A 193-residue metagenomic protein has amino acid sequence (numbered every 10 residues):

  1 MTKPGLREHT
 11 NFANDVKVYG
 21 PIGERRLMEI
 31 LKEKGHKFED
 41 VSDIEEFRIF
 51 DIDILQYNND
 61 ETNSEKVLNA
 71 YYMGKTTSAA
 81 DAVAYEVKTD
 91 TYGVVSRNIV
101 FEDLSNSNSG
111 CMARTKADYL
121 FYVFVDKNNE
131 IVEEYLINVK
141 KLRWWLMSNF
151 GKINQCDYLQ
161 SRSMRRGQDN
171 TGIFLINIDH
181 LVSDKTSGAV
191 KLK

Functional and structural regions predicted by a protein language model:
M1, H36, V41, Y57 (+4 more regions): Extended hydrophobic/Leu-rich segments
M1-R48, T91-Y92: Acidic-basic catalytic patches of nuclease active cores, encompassing PD-(D/E)XK and other metal-cofactor nuclease
L6-N14, E39-D40, T77-A79, K88-E134: Catalytic cores of nucleic-acid endonucleases
L27-G35, F124, L146, F150: Hydrophobic, Leu/Ile/Phe/Ala-enriched alpha-helical segments that form helix-helix packing faces
L31, I52-N63, A70-K75, A80-G93: Conserved catalytic cores of phosphodiester-cleaving nucleases, focusing on short active-site segments
F47-I49, I99, R165, H180: Short linear motifs centered on Gly/Pro in flexible linkers and helix caps
R48-I52, K66, K116: Short beta-strand or tight-loop elements that sit immediately N-terminal to catalytic metal-binding acidic residues
S78-A79, S107-N108, V125-K193: Non-catalytic C-terminal interaction segments of nucleic acid-processing enzymes
